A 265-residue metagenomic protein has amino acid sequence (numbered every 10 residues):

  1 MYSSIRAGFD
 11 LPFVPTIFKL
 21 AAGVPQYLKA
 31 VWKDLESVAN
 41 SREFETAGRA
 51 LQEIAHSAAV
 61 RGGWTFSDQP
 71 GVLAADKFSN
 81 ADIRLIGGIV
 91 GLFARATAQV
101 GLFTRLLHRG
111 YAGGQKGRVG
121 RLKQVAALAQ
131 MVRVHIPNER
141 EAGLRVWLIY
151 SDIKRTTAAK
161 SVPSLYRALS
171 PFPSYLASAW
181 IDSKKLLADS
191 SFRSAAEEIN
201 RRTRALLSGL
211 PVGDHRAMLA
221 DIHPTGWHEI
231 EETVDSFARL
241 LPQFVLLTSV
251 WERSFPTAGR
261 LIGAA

Functional and structural regions predicted by a protein language model:
M1-A265: Hydrophobic alpha-helical segments
